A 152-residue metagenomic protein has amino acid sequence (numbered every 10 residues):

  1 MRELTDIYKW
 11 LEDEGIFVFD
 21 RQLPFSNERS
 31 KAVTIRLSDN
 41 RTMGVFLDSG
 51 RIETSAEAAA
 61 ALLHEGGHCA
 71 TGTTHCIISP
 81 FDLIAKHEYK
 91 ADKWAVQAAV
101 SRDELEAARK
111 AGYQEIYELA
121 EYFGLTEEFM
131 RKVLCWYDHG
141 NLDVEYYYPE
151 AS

Functional and structural regions predicted by a protein language model:
M1-S152: Active-site hotspot residues in diverse enzymes, especially metal/ion-binding acidic/histidine motifs
